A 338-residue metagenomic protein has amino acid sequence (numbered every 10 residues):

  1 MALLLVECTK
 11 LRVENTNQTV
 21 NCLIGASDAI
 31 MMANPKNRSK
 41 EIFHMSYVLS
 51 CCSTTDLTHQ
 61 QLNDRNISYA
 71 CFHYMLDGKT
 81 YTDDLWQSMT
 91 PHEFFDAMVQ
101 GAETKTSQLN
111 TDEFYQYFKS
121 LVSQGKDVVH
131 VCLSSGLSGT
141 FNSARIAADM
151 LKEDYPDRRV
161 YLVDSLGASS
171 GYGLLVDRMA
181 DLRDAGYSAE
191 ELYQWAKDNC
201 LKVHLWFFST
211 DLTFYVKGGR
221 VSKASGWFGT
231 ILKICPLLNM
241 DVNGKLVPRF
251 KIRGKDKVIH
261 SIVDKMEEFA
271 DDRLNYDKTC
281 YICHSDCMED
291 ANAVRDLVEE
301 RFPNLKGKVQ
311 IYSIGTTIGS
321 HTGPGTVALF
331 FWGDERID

Functional and structural regions predicted by a protein language model:
L5, T16-S27, M32: N-terminal amphipathic/hydrophobic targeting modules at extreme N-termini, encompassing cleavable Sec/SRP-type signal
S27-H44: Short, Lys/Arg-enriched N-terminal segments with co-localized hydrophobic residues within the first ~10-30 amino acids
I42, V48, T54-L62, I67-H73 (+5 more regions): Mixed-charge interfacial surface used for oligomerization/domain docking and macromolecular partner engagement
V48-Q108, E113: N-terminal glycine-rich anion-binding loop in soluble enzyme alpha/beta folds
V99-S135, N142, I146, Y193: Glycine-rich phosphate- or other oxyanion-binding loops that anchor nucleotides, phosphorylated ligands
